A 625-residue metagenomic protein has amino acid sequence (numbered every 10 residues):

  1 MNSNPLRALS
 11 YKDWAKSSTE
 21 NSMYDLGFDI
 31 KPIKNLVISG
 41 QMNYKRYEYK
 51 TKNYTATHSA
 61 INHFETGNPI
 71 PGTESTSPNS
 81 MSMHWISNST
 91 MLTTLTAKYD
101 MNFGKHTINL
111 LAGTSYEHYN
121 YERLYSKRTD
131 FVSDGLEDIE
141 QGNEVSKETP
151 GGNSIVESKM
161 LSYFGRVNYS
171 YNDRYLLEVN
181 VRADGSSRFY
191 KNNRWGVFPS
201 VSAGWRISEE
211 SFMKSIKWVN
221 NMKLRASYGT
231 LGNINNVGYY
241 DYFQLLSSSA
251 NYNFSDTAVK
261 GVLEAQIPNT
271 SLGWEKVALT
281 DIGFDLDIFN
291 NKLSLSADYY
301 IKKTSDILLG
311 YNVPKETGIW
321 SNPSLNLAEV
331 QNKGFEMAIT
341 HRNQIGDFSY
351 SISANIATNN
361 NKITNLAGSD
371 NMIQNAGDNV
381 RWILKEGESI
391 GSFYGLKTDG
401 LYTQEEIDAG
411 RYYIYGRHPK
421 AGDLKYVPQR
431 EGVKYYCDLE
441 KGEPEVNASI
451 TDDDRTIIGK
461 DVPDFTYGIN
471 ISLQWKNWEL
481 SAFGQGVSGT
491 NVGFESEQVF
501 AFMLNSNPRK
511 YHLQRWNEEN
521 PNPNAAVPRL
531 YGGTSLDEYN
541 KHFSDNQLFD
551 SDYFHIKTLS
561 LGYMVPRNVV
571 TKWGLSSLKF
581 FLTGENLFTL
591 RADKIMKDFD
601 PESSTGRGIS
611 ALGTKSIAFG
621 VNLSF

Functional and structural regions predicted by a protein language model:
M1-P5, A56-S77, E122-P150, D241-I267 (+5 more regions): Surface-exposed loop/turn segments flanking beta-strands in extracellular/periplasmic regions
L6-N53, S80-N102, N109, E117 (+12 more regions): Outer-membrane beta-barrel transmembrane strands
R7, I61-H63, V145, S186 (+2 more regions): Extracytoplasmic gating/loop element in the C-terminal half of outer-membrane beta-barrel translocons and assembly
S10-D13, N143-F164, N251-S294, P323-I345 (+3 more regions): Outer-membrane beta-barrel signature, preferentially recognizing the C-terminal barrel domain of Gram-negative
E20-N21, D29-D134, G152-N153, S187-N193 (+3 more regions): Small-side-chain secondary-structure face that scaffolds active or pore-lining regions
I33-N35, N102-I108, R174, S208-M222 (+7 more regions): Short loop/turn motifs that connect adjacent beta-strands in outer-membrane beta-barrel proteins
Y125, Q344-G459, N520: Conserved small-residue
L327-N332, A376-I407, E518-N524, K541-S544 (+1 more regions): C-terminal beta-signal and terminal closure region of outer-membrane beta-barrel proteins
